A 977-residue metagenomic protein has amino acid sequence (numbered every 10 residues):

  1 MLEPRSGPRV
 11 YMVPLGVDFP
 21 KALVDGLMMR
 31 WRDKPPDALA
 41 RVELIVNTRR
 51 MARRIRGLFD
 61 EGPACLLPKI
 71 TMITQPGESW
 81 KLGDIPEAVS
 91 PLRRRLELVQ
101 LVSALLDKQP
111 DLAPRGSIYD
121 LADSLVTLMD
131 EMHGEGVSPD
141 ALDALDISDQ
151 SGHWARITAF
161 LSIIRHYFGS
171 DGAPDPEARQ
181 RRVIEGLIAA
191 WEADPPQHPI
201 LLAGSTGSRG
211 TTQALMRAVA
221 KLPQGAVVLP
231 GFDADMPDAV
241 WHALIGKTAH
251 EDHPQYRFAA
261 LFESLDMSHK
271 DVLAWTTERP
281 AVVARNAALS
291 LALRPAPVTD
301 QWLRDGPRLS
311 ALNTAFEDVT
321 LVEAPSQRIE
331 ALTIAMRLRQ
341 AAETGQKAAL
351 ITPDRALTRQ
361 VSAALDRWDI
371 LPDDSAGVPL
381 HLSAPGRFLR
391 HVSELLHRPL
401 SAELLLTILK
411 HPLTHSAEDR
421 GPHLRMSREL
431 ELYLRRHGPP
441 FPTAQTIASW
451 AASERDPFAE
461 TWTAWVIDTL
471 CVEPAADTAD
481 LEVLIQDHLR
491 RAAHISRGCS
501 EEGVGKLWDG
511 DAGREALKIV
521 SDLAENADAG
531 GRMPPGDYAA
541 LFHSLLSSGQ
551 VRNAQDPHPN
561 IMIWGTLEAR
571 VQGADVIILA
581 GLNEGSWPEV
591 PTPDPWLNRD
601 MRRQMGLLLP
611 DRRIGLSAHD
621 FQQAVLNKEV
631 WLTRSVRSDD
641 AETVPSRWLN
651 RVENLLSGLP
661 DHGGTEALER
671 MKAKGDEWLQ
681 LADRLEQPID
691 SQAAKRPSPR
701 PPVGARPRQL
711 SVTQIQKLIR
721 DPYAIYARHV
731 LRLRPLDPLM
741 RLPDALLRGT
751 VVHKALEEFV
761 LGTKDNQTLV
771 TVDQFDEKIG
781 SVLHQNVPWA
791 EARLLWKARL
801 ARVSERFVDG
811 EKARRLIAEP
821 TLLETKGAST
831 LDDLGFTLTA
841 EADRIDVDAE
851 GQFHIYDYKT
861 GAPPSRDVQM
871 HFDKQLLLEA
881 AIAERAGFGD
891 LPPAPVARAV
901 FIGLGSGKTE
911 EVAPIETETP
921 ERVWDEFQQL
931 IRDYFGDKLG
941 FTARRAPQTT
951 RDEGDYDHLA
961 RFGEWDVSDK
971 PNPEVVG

Functional and structural regions predicted by a protein language model:
M1-N766, G780-N786, R806, T950-Y956: Polyanion-engaging groove/track-forming segments
E317, P557-M562, S617, E819-G827 (+2 more regions): Short beta-strand or tight-loop elements that sit immediately N-terminal to catalytic metal-binding acidic residues
L332, M336, R387, A540 (+5 more regions): Feature representing long, continuous alpha-helical segments
L517, V751-D832, A913: A non-catalytic, helix-rich entry segment at domain boundaries
A569, R612-W631, D867-I902, I931-F935: Metal-dependent nuclease catalytic cores in nucleic-acid-processing enzymes, especially RNase H-like/related
G573-A574, R799-I817, E841-A842, D848-H854 (+1 more regions): Helix-rich, typically C-terminal accessory recognition domains appended to large enzymatic cores
H662, E666, K672, A883-G977: Metal-dependent nuclease catalytic regions and adjoining charged, substrate-binding loops involved in nucleic-acid end
L822-G887: Non-catalytic protein-protein interaction segments used by genome-maintenance enzymes to assemble and couple activities
